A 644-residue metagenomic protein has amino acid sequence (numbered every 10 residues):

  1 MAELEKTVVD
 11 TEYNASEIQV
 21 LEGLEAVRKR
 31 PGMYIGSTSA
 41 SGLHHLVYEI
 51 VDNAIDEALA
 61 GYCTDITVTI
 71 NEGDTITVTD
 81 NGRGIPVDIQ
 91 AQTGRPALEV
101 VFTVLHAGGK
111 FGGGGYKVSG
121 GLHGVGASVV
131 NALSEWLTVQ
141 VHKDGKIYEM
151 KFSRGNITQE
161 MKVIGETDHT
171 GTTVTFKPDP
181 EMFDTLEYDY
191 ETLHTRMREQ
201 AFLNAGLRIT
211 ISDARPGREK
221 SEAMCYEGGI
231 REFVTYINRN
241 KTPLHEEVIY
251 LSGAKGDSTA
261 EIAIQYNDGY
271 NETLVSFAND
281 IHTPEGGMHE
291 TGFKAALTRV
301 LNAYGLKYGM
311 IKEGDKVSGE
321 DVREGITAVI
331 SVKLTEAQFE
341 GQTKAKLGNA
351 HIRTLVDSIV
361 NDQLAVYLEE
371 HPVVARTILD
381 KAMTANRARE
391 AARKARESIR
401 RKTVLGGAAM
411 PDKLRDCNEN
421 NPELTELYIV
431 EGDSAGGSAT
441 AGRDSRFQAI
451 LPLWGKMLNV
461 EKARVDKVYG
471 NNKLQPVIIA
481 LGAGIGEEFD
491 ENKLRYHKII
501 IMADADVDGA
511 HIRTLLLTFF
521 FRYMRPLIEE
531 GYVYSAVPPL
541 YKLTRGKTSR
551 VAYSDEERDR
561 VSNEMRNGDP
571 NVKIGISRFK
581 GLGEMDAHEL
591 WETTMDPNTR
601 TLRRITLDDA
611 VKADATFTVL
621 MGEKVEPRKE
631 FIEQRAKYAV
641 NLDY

Functional and structural regions predicted by a protein language model:
A2-N14, L24, Y48, D56-A58 (+12 more regions): GHKL-family ATPase ATP-binding module
S16-K29: Mature N-terminal segment immediately following signal peptide/propeptide cleavage in secreted/periplasmic
K29-Y48: Conserved short strand/loop->alpha-helix "switch" segment adjacent to the catalytic nucleotide/phosphoryl-transfer site
D56-E57, G84-I85, V507-D508: Residues immediately C-terminal
I85-G108: Short conserved segment of the HATPase_c
R387-G406, N421-E426, G437, A441-R443 (+2 more regions): C-terminal interaction appendages of subunits in large macromolecular complexes
